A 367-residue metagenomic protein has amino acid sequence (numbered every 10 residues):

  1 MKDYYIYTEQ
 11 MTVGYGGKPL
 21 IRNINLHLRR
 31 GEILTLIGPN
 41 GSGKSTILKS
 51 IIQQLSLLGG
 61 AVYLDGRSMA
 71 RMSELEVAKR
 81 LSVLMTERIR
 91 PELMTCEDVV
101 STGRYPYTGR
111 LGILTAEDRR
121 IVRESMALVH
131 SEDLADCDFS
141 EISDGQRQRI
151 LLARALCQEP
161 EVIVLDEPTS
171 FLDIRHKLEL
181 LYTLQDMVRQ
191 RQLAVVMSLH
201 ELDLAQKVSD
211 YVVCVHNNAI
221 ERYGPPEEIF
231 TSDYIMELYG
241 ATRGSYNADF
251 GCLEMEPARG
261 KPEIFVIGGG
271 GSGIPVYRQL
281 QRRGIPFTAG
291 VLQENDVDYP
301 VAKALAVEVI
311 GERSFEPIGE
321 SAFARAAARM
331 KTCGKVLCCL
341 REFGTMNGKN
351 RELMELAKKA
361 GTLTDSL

Functional and structural regions predicted by a protein language model:
I37-P39: The feature captures the beta-strand-to-loop junction immediately N-terminal to the Walker
I52: Helix-to-loop junction immediately C-terminal to a conserved catalytic motif
G60-S68, V77: Conserved ABC transporter NBD signature motif
S101, A116-A135: Conserved ABC ATPase "signature" region
E159: Conserved catalytic motifs of ABC-family nucleotide-binding domains
I163-E167: Catalytic Walker B motif of ABC-type/P-loop ATPase nucleotide-binding domains
G240-S321, C338-C339, G344-N347, T364-L367: ABC ATPase nucleotide-binding domains
